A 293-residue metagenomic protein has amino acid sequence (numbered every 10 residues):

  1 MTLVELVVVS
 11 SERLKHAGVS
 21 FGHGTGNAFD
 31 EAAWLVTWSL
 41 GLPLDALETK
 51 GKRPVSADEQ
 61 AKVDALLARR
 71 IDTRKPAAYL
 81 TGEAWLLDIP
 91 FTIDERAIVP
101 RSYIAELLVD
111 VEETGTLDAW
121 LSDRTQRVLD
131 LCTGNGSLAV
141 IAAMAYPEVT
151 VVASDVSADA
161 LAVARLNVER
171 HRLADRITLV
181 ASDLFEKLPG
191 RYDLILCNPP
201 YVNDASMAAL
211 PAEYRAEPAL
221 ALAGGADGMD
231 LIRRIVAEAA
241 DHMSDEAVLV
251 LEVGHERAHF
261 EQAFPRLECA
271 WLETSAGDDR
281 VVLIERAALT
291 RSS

Functional and structural regions predicted by a protein language model:
M1, F29, S56-Q60, I98-R101 (+2 more regions): Short, solvent-exposed loop/helix junctions and linker helices that flank or host conserved functional motifs
M1-L87: N-terminal auxiliary segments of SAM/dcSAM-dependent transferases
V7, A32, V63-D64, A139 (+3 more regions): A general structural signal for well-ordered alpha-helical segments in protein cores
W38, L42, M144-A145, R170: Active-site catalytic microenvironments for nucleophilic, acid-base chemistry
E48-K50, E83, T92, V180 (+2 more regions): Solvent-exposed beta-strand sheet faces enriched in polar/charged residues
G51, A61-P147, S157-V163: SAM-dependent Rossmann-like transferase core, predominantly class I methyltransferases with a strong bias toward
V109-E113, E148-T150, S154-S292: S-adenosylmethionine
